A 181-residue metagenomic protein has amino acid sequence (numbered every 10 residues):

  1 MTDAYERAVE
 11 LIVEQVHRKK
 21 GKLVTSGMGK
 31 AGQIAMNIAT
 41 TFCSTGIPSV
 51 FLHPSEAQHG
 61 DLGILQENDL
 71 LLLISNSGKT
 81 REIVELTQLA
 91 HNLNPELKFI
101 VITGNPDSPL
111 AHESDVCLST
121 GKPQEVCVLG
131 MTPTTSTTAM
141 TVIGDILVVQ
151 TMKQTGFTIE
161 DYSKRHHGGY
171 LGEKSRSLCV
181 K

Functional and structural regions predicted by a protein language model:
M1-R18: An N-terminal, well-structured beta->alpha segment
Y5, I12, N37-T40, I159 (+1 more regions): Generic low-polarity alpha-helical segments
R7-E10, Q33, H166: Amphipathic alpha-helical interaction segments
E14-V24, M28, G168-K181: Glycine-rich phosphate/diphosphate-binding loops and the adjacent beta-loop-alpha structural elements that coordinate
Q15, Q150, R165: Residues that form generic nucleotide/phosphate-binding pockets
K22-T155: Glycine-rich phosphate-binding loops that contact phosphosugars or nucleotide phosphates
P109-H112, V126, K153-K181: Internal, active-site/partner-interface "lid" segment
